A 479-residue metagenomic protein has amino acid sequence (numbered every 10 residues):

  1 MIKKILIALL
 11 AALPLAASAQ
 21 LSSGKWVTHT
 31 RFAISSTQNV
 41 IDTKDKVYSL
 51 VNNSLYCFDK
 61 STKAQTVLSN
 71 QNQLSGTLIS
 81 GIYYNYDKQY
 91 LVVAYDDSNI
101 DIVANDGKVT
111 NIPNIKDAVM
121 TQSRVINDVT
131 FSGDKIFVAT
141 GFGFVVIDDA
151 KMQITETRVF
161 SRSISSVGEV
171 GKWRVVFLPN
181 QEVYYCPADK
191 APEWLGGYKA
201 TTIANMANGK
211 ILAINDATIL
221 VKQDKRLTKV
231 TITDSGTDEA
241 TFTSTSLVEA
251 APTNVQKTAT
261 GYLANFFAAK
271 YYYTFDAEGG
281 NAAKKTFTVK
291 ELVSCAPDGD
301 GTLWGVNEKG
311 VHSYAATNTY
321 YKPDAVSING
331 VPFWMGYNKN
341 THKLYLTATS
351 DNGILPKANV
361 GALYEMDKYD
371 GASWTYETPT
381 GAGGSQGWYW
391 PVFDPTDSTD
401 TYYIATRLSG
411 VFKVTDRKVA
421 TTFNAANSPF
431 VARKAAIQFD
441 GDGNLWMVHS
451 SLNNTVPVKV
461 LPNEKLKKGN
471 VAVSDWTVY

Functional and structural regions predicted by a protein language model:
M1-K25: Bacterial Sec-dependent N-terminal signal peptides
A19-Y479: Carboxylate-rich, polar loop motifs that coordinate divalent cations or form catalytic acidic clusters
